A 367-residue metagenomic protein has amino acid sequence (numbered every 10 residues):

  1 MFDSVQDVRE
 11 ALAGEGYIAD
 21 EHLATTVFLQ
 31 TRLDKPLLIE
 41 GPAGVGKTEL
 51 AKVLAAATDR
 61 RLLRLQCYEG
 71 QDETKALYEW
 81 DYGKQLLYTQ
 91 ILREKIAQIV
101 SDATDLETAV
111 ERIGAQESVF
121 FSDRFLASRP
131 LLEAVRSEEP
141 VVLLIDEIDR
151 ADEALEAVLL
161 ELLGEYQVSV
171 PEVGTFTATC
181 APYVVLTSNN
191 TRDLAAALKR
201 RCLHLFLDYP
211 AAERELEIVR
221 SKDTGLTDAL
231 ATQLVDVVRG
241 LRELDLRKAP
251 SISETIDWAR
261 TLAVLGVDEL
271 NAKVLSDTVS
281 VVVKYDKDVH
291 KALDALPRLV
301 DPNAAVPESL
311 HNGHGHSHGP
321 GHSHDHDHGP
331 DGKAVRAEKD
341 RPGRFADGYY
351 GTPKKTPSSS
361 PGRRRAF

Functional and structural regions predicted by a protein language model:
M1-F367: C-terminal regulatory/interaction module of P-loop NTP-utilizing enzymes
